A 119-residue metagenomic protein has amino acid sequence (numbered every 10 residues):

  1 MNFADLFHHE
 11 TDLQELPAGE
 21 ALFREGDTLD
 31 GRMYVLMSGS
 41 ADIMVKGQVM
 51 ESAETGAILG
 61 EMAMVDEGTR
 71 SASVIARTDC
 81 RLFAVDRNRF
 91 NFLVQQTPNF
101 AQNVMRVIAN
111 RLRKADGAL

Functional and structural regions predicted by a protein language model:
M1-L119: Cytosolic regulatory regions built on CNB/CRP/Popeye-like sensor folds
